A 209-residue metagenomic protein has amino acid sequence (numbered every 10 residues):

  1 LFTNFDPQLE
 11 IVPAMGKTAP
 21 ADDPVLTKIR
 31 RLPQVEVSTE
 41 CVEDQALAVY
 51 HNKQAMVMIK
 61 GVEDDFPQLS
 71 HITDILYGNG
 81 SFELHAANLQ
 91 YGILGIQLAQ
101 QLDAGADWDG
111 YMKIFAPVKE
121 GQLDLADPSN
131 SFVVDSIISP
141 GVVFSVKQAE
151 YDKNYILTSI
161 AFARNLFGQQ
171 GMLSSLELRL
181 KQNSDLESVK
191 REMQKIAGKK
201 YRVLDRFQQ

Functional and structural regions predicted by a protein language model:
L1-M58, D64-N88: Hydrophobic, regular-secondary-structure patches
F5-P7, Q34, K53-V57, Q90 (+5 more regions): Envelope-exposed proteins and targeting segments
K17, A46, Q100, E120 (+1 more regions): Glycine-rich nucleotide phosphate-binding loop and flanking beta-alpha elements of Rossmann-like dinucleotide-binding
K17-T18, A99, K181, D185: Glycine-/small-residue-rich active-site loops that bind phosphorylated ligands and cofactors
V42, G61-V62, N79-I160: Hydrophobic secondary-structure segments that place a key small or acidic residue at a functional site
L69-S70, Q101-L102, L166: Residues that scaffold the ATP/ADP-binding catalytic core of kinase and kinase-like folds
P117-Q122, A126-Q209: Mechanotransmission and gating elements of multispan inner-membrane complexes involved in transport and envelope
